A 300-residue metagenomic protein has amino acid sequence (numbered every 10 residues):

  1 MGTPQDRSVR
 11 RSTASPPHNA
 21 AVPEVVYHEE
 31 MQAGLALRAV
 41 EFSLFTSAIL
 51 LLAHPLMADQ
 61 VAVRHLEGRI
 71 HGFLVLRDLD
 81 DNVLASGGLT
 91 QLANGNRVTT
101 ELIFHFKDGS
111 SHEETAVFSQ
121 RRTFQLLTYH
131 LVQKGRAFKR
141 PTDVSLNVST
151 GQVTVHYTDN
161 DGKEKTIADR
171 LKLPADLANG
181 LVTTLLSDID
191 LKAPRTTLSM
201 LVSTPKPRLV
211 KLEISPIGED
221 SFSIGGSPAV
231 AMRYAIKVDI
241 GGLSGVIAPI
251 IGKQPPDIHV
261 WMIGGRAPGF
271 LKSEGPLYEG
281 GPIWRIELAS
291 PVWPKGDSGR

Functional and structural regions predicted by a protein language model:
T3, S15-P16: Intrinsically disordered, low-complexity proline-rich regions
R7-R11, R38: Basic polycationic patches enriched in arginine
E29-L44: Bacterial N-terminal signal peptides that target proteins for export
E41-A53: Bacterial N-terminal signal peptides
A58-T150, R195-R300: Acidic, serine/threonine-rich low-complexity disordered tracts
T158-P194: Surface-exposed beta-loop interaction hotspot
